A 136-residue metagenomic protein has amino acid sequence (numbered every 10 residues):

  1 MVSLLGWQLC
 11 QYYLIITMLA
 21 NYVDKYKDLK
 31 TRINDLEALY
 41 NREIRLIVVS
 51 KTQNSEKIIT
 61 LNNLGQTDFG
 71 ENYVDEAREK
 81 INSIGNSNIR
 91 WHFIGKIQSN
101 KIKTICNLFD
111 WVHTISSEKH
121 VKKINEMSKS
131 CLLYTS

Functional and structural regions predicted by a protein language model:
L19-R45: N-terminal amphipathic alpha-helix/helix-capping segment at the start of soluble metabolic enzymes
I33-E37, I81-I84, S128: Conserved hydrophobic residues forming the short capping helix/wall of the S-adenosyl-L-methionine
R45-F109, E118-V121: N-terminal active-site wall of soluble small-molecule enzyme domains
K119-S130: Short amphipathic alpha-helices and their capping/turn segments at secondary-structure boundaries
Y134-T135: Conserved small/polar residues in nucleotide/adenosyl-binding loops
